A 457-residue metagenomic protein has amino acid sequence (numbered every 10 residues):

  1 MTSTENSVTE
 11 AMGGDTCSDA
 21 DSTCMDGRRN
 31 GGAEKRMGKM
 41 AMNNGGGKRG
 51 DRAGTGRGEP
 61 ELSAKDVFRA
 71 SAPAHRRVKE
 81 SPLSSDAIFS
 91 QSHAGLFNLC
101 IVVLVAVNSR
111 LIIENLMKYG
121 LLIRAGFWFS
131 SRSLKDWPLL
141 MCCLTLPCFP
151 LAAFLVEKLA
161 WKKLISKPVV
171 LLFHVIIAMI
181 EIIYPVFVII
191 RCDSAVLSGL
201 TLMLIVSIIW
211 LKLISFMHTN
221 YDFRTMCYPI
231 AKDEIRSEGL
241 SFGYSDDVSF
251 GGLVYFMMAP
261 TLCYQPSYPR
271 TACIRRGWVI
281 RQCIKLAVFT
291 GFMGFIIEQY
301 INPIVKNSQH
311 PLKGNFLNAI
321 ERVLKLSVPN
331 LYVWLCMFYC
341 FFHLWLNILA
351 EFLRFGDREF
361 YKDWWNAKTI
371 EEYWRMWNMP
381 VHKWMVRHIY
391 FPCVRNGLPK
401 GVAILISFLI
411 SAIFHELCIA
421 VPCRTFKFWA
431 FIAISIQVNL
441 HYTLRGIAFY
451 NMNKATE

Functional and structural regions predicted by a protein language model:
T2-P168: N-terminal signal-anchor/initial transmembrane insertion module of eukaryotic multi-pass membrane proteins
K39, F68, L134-A287: Intramembrane catalytic core of multi-pass membrane enzymes that act on lipidic substrates
S63-I88, E114-W128, I180-I183, G251-A272 (+2 more regions): Membrane-proximal N-terminal segments immediately preceding the first transmembrane helix
P73-V78, A87-L116, M203, F216-I235 (+4 more regions): Conserved, structured core domains in eukaryotic proteins
H93, S109-L140, V156-V170, P185-T201 (+5 more regions): Membrane-lumen (extracellular) interface motif
C100-R110, C142-L155, L172-V186, L202-I214 (+7 more regions): Hydrophobic alpha-helical cores of multi-pass transmembrane domains in eukaryotic membrane proteins
I112-M117, L211-T225, Y300-I304, F341-R358 (+1 more regions): Transmembrane-helix exit/juxtamembrane "anchor" motif
G239-K285, T290, K306-A420, R424 (+1 more regions): Membrane-interfacial catalytic/cofactor-binding modules of polytopic membrane enzymes
